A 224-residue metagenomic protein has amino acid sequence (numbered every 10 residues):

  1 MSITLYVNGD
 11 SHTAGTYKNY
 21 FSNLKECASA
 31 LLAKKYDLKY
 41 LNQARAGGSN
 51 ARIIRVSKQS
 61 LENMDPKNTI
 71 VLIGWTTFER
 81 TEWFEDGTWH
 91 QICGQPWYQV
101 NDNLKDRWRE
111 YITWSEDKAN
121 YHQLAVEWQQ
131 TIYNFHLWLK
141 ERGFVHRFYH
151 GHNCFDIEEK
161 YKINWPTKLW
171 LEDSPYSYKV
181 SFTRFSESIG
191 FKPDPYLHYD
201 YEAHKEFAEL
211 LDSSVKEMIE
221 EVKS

Functional and structural regions predicted by a protein language model:
M1-R52, N63: Serine-esterase "nucleophile elbow" of acetyl-processing enzymes
R55: Residue- and microsegment-level detector for short, conserved "hotspots" that frame catalytic or cofactor-binding
K58-S224: Alpha-helical cap/lid subdomain in secreted, periplasmic, or secretory-pathway luminal O-acyl-processing enzymes
